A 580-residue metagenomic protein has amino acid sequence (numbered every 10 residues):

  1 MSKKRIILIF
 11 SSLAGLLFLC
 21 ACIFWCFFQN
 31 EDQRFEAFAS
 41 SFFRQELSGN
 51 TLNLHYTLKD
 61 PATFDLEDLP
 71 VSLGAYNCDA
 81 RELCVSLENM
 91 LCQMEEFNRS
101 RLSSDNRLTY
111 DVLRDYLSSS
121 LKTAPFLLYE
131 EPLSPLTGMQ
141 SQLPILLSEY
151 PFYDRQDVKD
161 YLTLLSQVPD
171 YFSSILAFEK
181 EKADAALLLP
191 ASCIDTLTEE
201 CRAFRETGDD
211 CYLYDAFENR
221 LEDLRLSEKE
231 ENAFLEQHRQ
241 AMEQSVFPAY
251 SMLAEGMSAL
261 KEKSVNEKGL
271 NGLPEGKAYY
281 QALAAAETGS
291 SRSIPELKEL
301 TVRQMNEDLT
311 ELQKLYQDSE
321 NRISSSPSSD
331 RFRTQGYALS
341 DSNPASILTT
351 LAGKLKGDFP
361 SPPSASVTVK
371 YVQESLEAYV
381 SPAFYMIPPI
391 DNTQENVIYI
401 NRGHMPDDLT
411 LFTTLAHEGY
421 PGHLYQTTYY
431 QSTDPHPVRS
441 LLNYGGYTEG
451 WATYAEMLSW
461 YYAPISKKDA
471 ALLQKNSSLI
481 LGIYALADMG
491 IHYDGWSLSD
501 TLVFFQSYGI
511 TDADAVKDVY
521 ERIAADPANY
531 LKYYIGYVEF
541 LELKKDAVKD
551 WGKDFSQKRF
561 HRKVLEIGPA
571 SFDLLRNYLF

Functional and structural regions predicted by a protein language model:
M1-R5: Positively charged n-region of N-terminal signal peptides that target proteins for export
I6-F580: N-terminal maturation segment of proteins
